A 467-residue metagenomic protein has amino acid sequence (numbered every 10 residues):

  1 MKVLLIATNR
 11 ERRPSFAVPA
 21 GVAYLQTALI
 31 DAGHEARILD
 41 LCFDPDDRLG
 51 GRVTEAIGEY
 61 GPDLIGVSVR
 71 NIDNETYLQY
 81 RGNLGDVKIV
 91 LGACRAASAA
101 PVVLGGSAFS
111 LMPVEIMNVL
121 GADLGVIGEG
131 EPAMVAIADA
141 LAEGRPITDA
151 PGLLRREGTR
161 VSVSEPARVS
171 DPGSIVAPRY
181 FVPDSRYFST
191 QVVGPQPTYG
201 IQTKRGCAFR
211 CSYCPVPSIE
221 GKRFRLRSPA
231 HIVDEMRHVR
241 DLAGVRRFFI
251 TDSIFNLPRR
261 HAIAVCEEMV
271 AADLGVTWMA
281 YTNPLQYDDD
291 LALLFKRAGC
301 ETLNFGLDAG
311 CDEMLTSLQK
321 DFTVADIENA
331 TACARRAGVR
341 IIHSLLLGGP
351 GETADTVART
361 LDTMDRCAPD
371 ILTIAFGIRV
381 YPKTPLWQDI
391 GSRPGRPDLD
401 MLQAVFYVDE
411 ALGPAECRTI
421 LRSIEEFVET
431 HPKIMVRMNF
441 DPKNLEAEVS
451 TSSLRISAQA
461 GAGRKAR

Functional and structural regions predicted by a protein language model:
M1-L242: Acidic, low-complexity intrinsically disordered segments
K2-I6, T54-E59, D63, T384-R467: Radical SAM enzyme core and accessory elements
R12-R13, N71-Y77, P113-V114, F209 (+5 more regions): Flexible glycine/acidic-rich beta-alpha junction loops that bind and position SAM and/or redox cofactors in anaerobic
S15, C42-G50, I232, N256-R260 (+3 more regions): Acidic-and-aromatic substrate-binding clefts and catalytic sites of carbohydrate-active enzymes
A32-E35, A93-A100, L242-A243, A272 (+3 more regions): A structural motif corresponding to the C-terminal end of an alpha-helix and its immediate exit/capping segment
G66-V69, G130, A292-G310, L372-R379: Non-cysteine beta-strand/loop elements that form the S-adenosyl-L-methionine
L120-G128, V265-M269, T353-P369: Short, electropositive alpha-helical surface patch
R179-L347, A358, D362: Radical SAM [4Fe-4S] cluster-binding motif and immediate context
